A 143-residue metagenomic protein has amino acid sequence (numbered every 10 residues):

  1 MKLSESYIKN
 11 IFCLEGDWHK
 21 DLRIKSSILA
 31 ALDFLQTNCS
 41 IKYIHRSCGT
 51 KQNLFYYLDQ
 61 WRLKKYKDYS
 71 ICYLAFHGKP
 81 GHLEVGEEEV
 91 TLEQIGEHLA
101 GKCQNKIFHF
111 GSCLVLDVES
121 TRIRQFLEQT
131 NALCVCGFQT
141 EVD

Functional and structural regions predicted by a protein language model:
M1, C72, L116-D117: Polar low-complexity intrinsically disordered regions
M1-Y69, H77, I107, G111 (+1 more regions): A domain-level signal for caspase-like cysteine endopeptidase catalytic cores and their zymogen-processing architecture
K20, G81, D117: Flexible, glycine-rich phosphate/dinucleotide-binding loops and adjacent beta-alpha linkers at cofactor/substrate
L22-R23, H82-E87: Short, flexible/disordered intra-domain loops and linkers
S70-L83, C134: Active-site microenvironments of hydrolase-like enzyme catalytic domains
E87-D143: Catalytic cores of nucleophile-dependent amide-cleaving enzymes
